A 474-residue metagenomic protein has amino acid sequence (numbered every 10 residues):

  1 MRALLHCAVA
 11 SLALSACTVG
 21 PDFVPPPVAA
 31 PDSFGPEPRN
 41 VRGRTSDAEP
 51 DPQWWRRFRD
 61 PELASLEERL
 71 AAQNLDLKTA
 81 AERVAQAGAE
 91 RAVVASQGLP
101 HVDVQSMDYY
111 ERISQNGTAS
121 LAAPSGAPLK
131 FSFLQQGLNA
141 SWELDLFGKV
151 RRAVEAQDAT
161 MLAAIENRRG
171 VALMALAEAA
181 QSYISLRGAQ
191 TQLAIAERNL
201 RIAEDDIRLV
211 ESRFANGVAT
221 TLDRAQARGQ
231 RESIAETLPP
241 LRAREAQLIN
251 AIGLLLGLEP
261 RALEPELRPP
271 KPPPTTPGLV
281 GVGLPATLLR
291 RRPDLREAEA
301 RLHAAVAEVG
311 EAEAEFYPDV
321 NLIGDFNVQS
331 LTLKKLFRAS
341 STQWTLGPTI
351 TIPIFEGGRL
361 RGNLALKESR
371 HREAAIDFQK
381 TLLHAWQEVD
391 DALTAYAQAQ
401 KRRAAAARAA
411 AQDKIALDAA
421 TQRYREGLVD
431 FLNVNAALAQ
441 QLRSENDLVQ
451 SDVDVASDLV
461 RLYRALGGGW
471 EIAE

Functional and structural regions predicted by a protein language model:
R2-A72, T118-L121, L134, D158 (+4 more regions): Terminal intrinsically disordered/low-complexity segments used for targeting and assembly
T18-A180, D319-G324, T345, I354-L364: Short flexible linkers and secondary-structure junctions
W55, A64-E67, A81, R91 (+6 more regions): Extracytoplasmic/secreted envelope proteins and their assembly/folding machinery, especially bacterial periplasmic
K78-T79, A95-S96, K130, L144-A172 (+8 more regions): Sec/SRP-type N-terminal targeting helices
A89, S96, E166, L173 (+19 more regions): Regular, well-ordered alpha-helical segments
V150, A159, E166-L284, A395 (+4 more regions): Periplasmic alpha-helical coiled-coil/stalk elements that build and connect Gram-negative outer-membrane
F214-V218, Y424-L428, A465-G469: A short glycine-centered flexible hinge/capping loop motif at secondary-structure junctions
A416, A420-V455: C-terminal structured "cap/appendage" subdomains that terminate the fold
